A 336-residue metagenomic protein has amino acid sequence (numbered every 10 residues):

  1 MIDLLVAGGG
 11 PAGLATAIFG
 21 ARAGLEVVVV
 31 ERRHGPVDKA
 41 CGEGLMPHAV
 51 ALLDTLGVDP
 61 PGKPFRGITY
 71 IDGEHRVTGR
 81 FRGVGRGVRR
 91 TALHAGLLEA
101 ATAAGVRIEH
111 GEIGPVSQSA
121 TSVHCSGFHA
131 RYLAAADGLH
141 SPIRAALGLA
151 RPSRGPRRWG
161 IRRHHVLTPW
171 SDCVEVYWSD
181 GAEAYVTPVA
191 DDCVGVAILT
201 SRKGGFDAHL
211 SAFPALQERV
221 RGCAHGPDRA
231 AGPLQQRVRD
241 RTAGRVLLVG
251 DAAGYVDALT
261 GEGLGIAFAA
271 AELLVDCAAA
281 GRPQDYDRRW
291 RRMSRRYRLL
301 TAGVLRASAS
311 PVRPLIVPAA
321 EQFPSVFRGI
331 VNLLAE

Functional and structural regions predicted by a protein language model:
L5-G9, A21-C41: Glycine-rich FAD pyrophosphate-binding loop
A7, A135-A136, L248: Redox-cofactor binding/interface segments in oxidoreductases and associated redox assembly factors
G13-L14: N-terminal Rossmann-fold NAD(P) dinucleotide-binding loop
D38-T69: N-terminal FAD cofactor-binding segment of flavoenzymes
A51, G62-A146, S153-R158: Conserved N-terminal helical subregion
P115, R202-V275: FAD/FMN-dependent oxidoreductases across multiple families
Y132-L216: Conserved FAD-binding catalytic core of PHBH/FMO-like flavoproteins
D276-E336: C-terminal helical "tail/cap" subdomain of flavin- and related membrane-associated enzymes
